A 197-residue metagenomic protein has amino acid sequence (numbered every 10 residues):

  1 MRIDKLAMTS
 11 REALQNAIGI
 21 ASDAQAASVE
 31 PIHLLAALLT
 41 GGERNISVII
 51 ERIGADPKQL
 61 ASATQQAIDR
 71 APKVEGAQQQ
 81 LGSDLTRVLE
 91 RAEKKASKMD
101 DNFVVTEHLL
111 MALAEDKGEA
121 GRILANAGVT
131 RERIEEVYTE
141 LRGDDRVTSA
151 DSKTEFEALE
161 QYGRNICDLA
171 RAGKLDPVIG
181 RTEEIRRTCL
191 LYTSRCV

Functional and structural regions predicted by a protein language model:
M1-R195: Histone-fold recognition with a strong bias for associated Lys/Arg-rich disordered tails
